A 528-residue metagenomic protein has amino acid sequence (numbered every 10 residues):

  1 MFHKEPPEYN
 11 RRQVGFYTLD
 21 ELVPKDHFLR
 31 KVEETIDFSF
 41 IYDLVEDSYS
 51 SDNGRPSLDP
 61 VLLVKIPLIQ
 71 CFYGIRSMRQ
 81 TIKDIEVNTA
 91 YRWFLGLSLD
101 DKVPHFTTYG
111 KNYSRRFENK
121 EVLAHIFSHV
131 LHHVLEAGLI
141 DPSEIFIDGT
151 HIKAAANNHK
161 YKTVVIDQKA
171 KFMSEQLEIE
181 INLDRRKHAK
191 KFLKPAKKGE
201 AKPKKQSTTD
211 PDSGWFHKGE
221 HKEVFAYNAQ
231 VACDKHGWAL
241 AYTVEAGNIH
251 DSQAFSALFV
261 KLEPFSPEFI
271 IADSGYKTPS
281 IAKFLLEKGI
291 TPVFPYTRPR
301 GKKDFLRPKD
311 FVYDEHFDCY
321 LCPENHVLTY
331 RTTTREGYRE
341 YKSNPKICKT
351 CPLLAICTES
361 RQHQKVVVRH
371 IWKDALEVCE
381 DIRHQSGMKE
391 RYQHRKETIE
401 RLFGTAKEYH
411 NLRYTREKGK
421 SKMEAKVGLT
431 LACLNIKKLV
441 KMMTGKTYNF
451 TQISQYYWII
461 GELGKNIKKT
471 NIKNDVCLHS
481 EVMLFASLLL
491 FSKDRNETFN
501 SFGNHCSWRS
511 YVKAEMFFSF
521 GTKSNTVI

Functional and structural regions predicted by a protein language model:
M1, Y49-G54, G387-E390: A ubiquitous short alpha-helical element
M1-R30: Hydrophobic alpha-helical membrane-insertion signals
H3, P67, G74-V87, L97-L488 (+1 more regions): Anion-binding and metal-coordination hotspots
K25-L68, Y73-G74: Basic, short loop/linker segments at the boundary and entry of helix-turn-helix/winged-helix-like folds
Y91-L95: Short amphipathic alpha-helical interface patches used for protein-protein assembly/oligomerization
Y456-Y457, F485, F491, F499-F502 (+2 more regions): Aromatic (phenylalanine/tyrosine) cluster motif
K523-V527: Short, intrinsically disordered C-terminal tails of secreted or membrane-associated proteins
